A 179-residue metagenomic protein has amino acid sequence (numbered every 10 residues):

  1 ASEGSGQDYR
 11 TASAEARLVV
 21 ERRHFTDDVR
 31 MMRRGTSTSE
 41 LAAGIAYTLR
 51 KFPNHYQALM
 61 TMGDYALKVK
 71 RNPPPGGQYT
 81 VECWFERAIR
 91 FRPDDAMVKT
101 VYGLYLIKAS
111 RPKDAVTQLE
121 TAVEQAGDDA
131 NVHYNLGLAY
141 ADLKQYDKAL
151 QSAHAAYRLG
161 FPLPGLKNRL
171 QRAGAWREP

Functional and structural regions predicted by a protein language model:
A1-A46, K51: N-terminal leader/linker segments that initiate helical-solenoid repeat arrays
Y56-Q57, A96-M97, P112, A130-N131 (+1 more regions): Helix-start (N-cap) detector for alpha-helical repeat units in TPR-like alpha-solenoids, especially tetratricopeptide
T61-D64, V101, N135, R169: Canonical tetratricopeptide repeat
